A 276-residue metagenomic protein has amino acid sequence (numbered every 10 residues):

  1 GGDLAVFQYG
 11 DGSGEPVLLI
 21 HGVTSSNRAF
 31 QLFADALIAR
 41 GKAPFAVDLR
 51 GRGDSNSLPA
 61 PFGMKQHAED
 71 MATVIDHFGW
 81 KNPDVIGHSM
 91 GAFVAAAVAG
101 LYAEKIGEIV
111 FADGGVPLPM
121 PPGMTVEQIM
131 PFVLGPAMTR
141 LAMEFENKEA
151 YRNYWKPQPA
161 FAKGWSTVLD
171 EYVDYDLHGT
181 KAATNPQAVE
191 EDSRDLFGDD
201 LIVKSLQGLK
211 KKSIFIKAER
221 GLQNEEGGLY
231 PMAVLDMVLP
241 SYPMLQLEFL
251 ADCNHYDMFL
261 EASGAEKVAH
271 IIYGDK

Functional and structural regions predicted by a protein language model:
G1-V17, A39-K42, W80-K81, M237 (+2 more regions): Alpha/beta-hydrolase fold catalytic core
F7-D54: Conserved HGGG/HGGXW glycine-rich cap/lid loop of the alpha/beta-hydrolase fold
A29-Q31, S55-P61, M120-G123, L260: Conserved catalytic-core motifs of eukaryotic protein kinase domains, centered on the activation segment
L49-I86, C253: Active-site loop/oxyanion-hole signature of alpha/beta-hydrolase fold enzymes
K81-M124: Conserved hydrolase catalytic core segment
P119-T180, Q187-D200: Helix-rich cap/lid subdomain of alpha/beta-hydrolase
T167, D174-S241: Conserved serine/cysteine hydrolase catalytic core
L250-A262: Catalytic histidine-centered segment of alpha/beta-hydrolase-like enzymes
